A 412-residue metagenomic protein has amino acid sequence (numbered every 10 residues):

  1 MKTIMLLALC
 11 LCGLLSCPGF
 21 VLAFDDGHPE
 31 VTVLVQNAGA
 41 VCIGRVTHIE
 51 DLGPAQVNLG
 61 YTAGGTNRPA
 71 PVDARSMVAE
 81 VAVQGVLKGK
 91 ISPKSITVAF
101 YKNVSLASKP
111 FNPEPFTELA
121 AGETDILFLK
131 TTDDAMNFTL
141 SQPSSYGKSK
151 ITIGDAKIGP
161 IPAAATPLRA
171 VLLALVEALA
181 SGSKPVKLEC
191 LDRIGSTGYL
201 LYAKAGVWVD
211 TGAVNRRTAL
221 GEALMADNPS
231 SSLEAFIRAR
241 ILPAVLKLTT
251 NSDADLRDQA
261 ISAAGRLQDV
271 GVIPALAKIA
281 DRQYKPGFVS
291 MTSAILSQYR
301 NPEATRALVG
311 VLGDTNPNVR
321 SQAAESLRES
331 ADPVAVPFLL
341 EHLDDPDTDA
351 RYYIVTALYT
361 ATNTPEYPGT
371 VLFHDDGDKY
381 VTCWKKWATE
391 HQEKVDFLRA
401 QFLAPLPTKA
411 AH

Functional and structural regions predicted by a protein language model:
L6-C17: Bacterial N-terminal signal peptides
F20-T152: Basic, polyanion-binding surface patches
K102-D210: Extracellular C-terminal loop/segment signatures of secreted glycoproteins
L168-E177, L200-L224, S232-T250, D269-D281 (+3 more regions): Amphipathic alpha-helical scaffolding segments comprising HEAT/armadillo-like alpha-solenoid repeats
G182-S183, S252-D253, Y284-K285, T315-N316 (+1 more regions): Short inter-helical turns and helix N-cap capping residues of alpha-solenoid HEAT/ARM repeat scaffolds
R193, S232, A263-R266, I295-Q298 (+5 more regions): Core register positions within helices of long alpha-helical scaffolds
